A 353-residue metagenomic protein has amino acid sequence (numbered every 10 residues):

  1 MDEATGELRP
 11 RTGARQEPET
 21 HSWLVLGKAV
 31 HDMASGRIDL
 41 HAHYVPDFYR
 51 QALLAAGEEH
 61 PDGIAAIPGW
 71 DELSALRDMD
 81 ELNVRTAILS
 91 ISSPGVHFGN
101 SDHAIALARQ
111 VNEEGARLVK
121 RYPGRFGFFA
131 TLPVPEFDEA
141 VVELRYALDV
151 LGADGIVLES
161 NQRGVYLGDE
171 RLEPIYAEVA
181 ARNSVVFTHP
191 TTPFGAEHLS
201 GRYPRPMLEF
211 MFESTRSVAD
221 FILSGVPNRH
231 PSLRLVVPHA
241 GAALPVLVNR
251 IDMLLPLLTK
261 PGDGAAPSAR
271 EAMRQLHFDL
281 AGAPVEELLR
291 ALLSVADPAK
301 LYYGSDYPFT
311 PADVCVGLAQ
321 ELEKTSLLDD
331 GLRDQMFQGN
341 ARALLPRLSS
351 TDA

Functional and structural regions predicted by a protein language model:
D2, G6-R11, Q16-L40, V45-T86 (+5 more regions): Mid-to-C-terminal alpha-helical segments outside catalytic/metal-binding sites
T20, R85, S90-S224: Active-site gating/metal-coordination segments in enzymes
W23, D32-A34, H43-W70, N100 (+3 more regions): Active-site gating loops and adjacent loop-to-helix segments of metal-dependent hydrolytic enzymes
I38-A42, A87-L89, G127-A130, I156-L158 (+4 more regions): Hydrophobic faces of well-ordered beta-strands that scaffold small-molecule active sites in alpha/beta enzyme cores
H43, T191-T192, G241, P308: Catalytic metal-binding/acid-base residues of hydrolase active sites
A65-W70, V96-H97, V134-A140, R163-E170 (+3 more regions): Acidic-and-aromatic substrate-binding clefts and catalytic sites of carbohydrate-active enzymes
V185-T188, T192, F212-L223, P227 (+3 more regions): Conserved N-terminal glycine/acidic-rich loop preference
M211-E213, H230-S232, P256-L257, P261-A312: Active-site-adjacent C-terminal substructures of enzyme catalytic domains
